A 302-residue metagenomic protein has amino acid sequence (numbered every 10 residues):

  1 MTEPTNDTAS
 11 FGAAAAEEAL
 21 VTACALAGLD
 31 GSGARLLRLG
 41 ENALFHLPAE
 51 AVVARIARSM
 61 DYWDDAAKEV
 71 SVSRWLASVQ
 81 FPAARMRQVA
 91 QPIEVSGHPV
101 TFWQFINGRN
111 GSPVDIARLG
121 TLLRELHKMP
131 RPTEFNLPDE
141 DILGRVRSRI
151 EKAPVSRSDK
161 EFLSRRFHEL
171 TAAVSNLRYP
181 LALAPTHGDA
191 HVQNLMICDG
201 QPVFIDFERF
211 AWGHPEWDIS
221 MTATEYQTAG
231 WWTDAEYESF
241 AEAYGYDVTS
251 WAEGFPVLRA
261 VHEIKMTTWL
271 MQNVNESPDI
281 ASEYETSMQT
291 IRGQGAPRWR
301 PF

Functional and structural regions predicted by a protein language model:
M1-G31: Juxta-kinase regulatory segment immediately upstream of eukaryotic protein kinase catalytic domains
T2-S10, K152, A235, T268-F302: ATP/Mg2+ or Mg2+-diphosphate-binding catalytic cores that bind nucleotide phosphates or diphosphates via glycine-rich
F11-T22, R131-G188: An alpha-helical support segment within catalytic cores of ATP-dependent transferases
A13, E17, R55-S96, N110-L126: A conserved alpha-helical element in kinase catalytic cores
L37, E41-A49, V53-A54, M86 (+1 more regions): Active-site acidic catalytic loop and adjacent metal/ATP-binding pocket of ATP-dependent phosphoryl transfer enzymes
R58-S59, H98-S112, G144-V155, A260-A281: A glycine-centered beta->alpha junction motif in the catalytic cores of kinase/phosphotransferase enzymes
N107-R149: Hydrophobic alpha-helical segments and helix pairs
E216-D247, A260-E276: Active-site activation/catalytic loop segments of kinase-like enzymes and analogous catalytic loops in related
